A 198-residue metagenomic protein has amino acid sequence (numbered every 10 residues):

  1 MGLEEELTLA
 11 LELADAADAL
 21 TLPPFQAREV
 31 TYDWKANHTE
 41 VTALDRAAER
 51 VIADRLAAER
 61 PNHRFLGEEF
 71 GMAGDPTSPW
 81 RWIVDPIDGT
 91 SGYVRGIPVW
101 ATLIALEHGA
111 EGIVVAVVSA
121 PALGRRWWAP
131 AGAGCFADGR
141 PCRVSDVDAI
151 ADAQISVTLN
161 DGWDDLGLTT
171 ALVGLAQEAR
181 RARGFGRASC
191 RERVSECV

Functional and structural regions predicted by a protein language model:
M1-I87: N-terminal subdomain of lithium-sensitive/metallo-dependent phosphomonoesterases centered on the IMPase/IPPase/PAP
T21, D45, L56, T90 (+4 more regions): Residue-level signal for inorganic ion chemistry
A57, M72-D75, V118-S119, V144-D148 (+1 more regions): Short secondary-structure boundary/capping segments
H63, A133, A179-R180: A structural micro-motif
P76-F136: DPxDG-like acidic metal-binding loop motif
R143-R193: An extended, acidic
